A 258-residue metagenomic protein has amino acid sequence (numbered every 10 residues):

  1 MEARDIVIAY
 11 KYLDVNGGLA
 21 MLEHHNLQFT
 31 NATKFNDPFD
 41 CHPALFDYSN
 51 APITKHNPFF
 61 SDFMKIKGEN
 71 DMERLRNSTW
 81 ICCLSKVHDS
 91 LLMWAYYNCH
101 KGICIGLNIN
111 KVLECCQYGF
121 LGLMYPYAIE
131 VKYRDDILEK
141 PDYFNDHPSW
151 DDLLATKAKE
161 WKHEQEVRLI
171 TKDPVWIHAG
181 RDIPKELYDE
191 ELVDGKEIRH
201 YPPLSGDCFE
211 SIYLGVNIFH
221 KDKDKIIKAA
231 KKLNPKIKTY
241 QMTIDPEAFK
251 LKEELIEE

Functional and structural regions predicted by a protein language model:
M1-E258: Partner-binding and oligomerization surfaces adjacent to conserved cores of proteins that assemble macromolecular
